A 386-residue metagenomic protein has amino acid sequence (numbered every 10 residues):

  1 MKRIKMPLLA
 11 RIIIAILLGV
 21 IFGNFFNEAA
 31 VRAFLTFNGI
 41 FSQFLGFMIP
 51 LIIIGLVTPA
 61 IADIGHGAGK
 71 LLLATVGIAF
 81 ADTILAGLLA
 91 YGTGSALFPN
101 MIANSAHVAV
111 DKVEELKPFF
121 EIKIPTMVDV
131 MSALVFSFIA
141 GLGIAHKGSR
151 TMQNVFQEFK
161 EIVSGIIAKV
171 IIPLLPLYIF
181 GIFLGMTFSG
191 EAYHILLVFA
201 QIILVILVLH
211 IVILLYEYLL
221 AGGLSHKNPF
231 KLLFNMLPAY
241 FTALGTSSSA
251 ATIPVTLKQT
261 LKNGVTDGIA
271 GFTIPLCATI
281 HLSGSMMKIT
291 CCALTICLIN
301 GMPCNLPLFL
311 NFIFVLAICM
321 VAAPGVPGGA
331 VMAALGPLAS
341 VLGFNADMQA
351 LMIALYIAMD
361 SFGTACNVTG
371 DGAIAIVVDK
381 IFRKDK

Functional and structural regions predicted by a protein language model:
K2-F26, G39-M48, K70-K231: Signature of multi-pass transmembrane helix bundles
N27, I61-K70, P99, A145-R150 (+7 more regions): Juxtamembrane helix-boundary/capping and inter-helix hinge elements in multi-pass membrane proteins
A33, G69, L73, A192-A200 (+3 more regions): Membrane-water interface of transmembrane alpha-helices in multipass transporters/channels
L35-G46, N154-K169, F234-T242, K258-K262 (+2 more regions): Short amphipathic alpha-helical coupling elements at transmembrane boundaries
I40, F44, V57, T75-F80 (+9 more regions): Transmembrane helix-bundle signature of multi-pass membrane transporters/permeases
G69-T75, G165-I172, K262-A278, L306-P307 (+2 more regions): Membrane-interface alpha-helices at helix entry/exit sites of multi-pass transporters
I102, T290-K386: Transmembrane alpha-helical segments and their short flanking loops that form helix-hairpins/helix-helix interfaces
L233-T290, A317-V331, A358-V377: Alpha-helical membrane segments and immediately flanking helix-loop junctions that form or couple to the substrate/ion
